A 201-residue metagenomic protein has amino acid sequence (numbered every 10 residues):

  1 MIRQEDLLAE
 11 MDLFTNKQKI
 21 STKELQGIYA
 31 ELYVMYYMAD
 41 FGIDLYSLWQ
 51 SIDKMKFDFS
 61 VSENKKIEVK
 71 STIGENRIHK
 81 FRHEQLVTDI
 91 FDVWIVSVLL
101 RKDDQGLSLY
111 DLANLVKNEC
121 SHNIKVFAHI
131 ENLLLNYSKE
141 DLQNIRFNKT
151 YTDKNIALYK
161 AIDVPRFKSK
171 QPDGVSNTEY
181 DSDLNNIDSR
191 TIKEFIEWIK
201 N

Functional and structural regions predicted by a protein language model:
M1-M55, T72-N201: Nucleic-acid endonuclease domains
S60-I67: Active-site beta-strand-loop-beta-strand hairpin of nuclease catalytic cores that positions key catalytic residues
